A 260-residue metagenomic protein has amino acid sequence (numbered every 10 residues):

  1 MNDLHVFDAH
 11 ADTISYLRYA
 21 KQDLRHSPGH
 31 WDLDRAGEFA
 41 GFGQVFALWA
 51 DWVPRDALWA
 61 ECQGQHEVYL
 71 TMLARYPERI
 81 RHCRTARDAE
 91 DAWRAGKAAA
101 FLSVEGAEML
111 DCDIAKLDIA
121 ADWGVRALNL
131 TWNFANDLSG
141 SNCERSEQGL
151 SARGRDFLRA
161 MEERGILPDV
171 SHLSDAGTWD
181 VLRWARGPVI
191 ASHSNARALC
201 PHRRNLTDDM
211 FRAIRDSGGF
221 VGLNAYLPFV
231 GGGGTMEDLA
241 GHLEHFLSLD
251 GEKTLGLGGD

Functional and structural regions predicted by a protein language model:
M1-E147, A152, P201-G258: N-terminal hydrophobic targeting/anchoring segments and the immediately downstream early-domain regions of hydrolases
A50, N195-A196: Acidic, glycine-rich active-site loops and adjacent beta-strand->loop/helix elements that engage anionic groups
R87, D113-L117, S174-G187, C200: Distinct, well-ordered alpha-helical segments
S146-S194: Loop-centered beta-sheet repeat module
D175-A176, A196-A198, L227-V230: Short, catalytically relevant binding-site loops at active-site mouths
